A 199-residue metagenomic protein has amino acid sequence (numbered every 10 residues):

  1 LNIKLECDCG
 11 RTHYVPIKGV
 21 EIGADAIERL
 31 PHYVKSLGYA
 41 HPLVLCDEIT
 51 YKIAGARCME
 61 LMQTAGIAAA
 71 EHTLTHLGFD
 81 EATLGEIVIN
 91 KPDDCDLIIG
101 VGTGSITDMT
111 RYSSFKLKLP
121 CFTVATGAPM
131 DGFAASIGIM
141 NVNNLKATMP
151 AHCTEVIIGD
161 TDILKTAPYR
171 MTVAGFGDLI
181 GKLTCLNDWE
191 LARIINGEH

Functional and structural regions predicted by a protein language model:
L1-L97, A167, V173-D178: ATP/NTP phosphate-donor binding region
E28, K52, S105-T107, A128 (+1 more regions): Glycine-rich nucleotide phosphate-binding loop and flanking beta-alpha elements of Rossmann-like dinucleotide-binding
L45-C46, G102, G159: Short beta-strand/turn micro-motifs composed of small residues that flank or help shape donor/cofactor-binding pockets
A54-A56, M109-R111, F133-A134, P168: Short glycine-/acidic-enriched loop or helix-start segments at secondary-structure transitions that form or flank
V88-I98, N141-P150: A polyampholytic, Gly/Pro-enriched intrinsically disordered region
K91-A128: A short, small-residue-rich loop immediately preceding and capping a beta-strand
F115-H199: A glycine/threonine-rich phosphate-anchoring loop and its flanking beta-alpha core in nucleotide/phosphate-binding
